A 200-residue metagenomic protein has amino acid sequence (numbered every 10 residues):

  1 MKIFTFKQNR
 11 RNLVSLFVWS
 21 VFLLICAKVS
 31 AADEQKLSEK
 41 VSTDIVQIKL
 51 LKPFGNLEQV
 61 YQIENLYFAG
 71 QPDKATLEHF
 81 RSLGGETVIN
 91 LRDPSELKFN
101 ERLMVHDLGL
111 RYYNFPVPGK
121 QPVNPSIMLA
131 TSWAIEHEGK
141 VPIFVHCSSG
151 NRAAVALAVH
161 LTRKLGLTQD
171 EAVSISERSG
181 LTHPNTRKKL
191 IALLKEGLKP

Functional and structural regions predicted by a protein language model:
I3-F17: Bacterial N-terminal signal peptides that target proteins for export
I3-F4, V21, V145: Helix-centric, low-specificity signal for extended rod-like, repetitive segments
K7-Q8, I25, S149: Short alpha-helical segments used as structural interaction elements across diverse proteins
R11-N12, V29, A153: Hydrophobic alpha-helical segments, especially transmembrane helices and their immediate juxtamembrane helical caps
S15-I25: Bacterial N-terminal signal peptides
W19, V29-I143, A158-P200: Cys-dependent protein tyrosine phosphatase-like superfamily
I143-V155: A phosphate-binding catalytic loop at a beta-strand-loop-alpha-helix junction that coordinates phosphoryl groups
